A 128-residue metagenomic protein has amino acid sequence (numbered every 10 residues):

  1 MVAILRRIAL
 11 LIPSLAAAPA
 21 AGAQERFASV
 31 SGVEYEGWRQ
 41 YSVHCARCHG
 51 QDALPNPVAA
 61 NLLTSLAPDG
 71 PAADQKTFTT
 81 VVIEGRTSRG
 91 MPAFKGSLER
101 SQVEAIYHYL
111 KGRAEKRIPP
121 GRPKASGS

Functional and structural regions predicted by a protein language model:
M1-A9: Bacterial N-terminal signal peptides that target proteins for export
A9-A18: Bacterial N-terminal signal peptides
A18-R39, S126-S128: Electrostatic cytochrome c docking/interface patches
A23-R26, G50-P55: Short acidic/polar micro-motifs centered on Gly/Asp/Asn
V30-D52, T77-E84: Sequence/structural segment immediately N-terminal to covalent heme-attachment motifs in c-type and related
E34, Q40-S42, L98, A114 (+1 more regions): Short sequence/structural segments immediately N-terminal
P57, L63-E115: Extracytoplasmic electron-transfer domains, predominantly the class I c-type cytochrome c fold
I118-S128: Short, flexible loop/turn segments with low-complexity composition
